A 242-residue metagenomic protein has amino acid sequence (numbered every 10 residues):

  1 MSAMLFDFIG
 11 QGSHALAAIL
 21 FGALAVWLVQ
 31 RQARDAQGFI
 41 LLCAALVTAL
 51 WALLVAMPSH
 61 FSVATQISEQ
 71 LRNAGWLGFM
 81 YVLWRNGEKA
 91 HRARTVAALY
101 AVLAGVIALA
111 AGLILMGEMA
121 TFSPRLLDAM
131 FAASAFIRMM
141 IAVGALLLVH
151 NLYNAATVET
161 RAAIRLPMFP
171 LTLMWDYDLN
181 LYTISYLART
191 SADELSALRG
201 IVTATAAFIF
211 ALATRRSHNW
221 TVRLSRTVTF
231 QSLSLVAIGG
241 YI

Functional and structural regions predicted by a protein language model:
M1-D7, V222-L224: Short, Lys/Arg-rich N-terminal segment immediately upstream of the first membrane anchor
M4-G22, R31-L146, R165-Y177, D193-A206: Individual alpha-helical transmembrane segments in multi-pass integral membrane proteins
L24-V26, G78-L83, I141-V158, A206-N219: Alpha-helical transmembrane segments in multipass membrane proteins, preferentially the mid-helix core
V26-Q32, A56-M57, L152-A156, Y186: Secondary-structure edge/capping motif, primarily at the C-terminal ends of alpha-helices and the immediately following
A36, H60, H91, T160 (+2 more regions): Secondary-structure transition/capping residues
L50-L54, V106-M116, T172-L187, A207-R215 (+2 more regions): Hydrophobic transmembrane alpha-helices
A93-V96, Y153-L171, N219-I238: Membrane-helix boundary/juxtamembrane motif in polytopic membrane proteins
